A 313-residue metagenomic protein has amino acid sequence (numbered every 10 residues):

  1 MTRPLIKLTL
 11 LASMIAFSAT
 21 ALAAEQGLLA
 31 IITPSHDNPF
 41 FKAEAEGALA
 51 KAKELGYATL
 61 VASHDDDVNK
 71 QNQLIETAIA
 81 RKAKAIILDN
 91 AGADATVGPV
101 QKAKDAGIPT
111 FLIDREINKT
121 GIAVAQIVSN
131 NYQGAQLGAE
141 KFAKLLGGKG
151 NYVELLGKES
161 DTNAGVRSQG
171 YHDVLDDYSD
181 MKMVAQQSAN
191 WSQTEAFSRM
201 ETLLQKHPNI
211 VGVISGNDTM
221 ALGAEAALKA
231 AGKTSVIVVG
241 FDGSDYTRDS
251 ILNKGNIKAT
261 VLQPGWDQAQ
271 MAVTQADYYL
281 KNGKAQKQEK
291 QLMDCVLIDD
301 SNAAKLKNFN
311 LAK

Functional and structural regions predicted by a protein language model:
T2-L5, L22-K313: A residue-level marker of the well-folded mature domains of exported/periplasmic proteins
L5-S13: Sec-dependent signal peptide hydrophobic core
L11, A21-L22: Cleavable N-terminal signal peptides
A16-T20: N-terminal signal peptide c-region/cleavage motif recognized by signal peptidases
